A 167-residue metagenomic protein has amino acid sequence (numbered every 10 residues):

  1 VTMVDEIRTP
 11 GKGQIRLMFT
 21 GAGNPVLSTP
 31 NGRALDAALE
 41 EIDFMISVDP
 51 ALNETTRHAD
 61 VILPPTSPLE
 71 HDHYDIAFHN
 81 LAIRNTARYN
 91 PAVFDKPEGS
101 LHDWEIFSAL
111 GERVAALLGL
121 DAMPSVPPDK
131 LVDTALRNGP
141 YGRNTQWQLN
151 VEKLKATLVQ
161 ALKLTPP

Functional and structural regions predicted by a protein language model:
V1, L131-P167: Long, low-complexity segments enriched in small/aliphatic residues
V1-Y141: Non-catalytic alpha/beta scaffold blocks inside enzyme catalytic domains
